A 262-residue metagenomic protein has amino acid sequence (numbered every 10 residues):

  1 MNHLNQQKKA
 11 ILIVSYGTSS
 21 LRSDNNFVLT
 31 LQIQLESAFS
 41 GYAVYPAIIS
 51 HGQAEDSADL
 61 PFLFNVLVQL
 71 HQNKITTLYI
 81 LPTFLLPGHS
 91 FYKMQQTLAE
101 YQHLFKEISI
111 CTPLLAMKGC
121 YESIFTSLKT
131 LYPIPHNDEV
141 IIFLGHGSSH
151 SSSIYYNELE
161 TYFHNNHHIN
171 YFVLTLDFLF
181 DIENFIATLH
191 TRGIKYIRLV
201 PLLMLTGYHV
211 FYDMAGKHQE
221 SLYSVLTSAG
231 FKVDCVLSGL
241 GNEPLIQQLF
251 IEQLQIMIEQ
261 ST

Functional and structural regions predicted by a protein language model:
M1-T262: Active-site-proximal alpha-helix that buttresses catalytic centers in soluble enzyme cores
